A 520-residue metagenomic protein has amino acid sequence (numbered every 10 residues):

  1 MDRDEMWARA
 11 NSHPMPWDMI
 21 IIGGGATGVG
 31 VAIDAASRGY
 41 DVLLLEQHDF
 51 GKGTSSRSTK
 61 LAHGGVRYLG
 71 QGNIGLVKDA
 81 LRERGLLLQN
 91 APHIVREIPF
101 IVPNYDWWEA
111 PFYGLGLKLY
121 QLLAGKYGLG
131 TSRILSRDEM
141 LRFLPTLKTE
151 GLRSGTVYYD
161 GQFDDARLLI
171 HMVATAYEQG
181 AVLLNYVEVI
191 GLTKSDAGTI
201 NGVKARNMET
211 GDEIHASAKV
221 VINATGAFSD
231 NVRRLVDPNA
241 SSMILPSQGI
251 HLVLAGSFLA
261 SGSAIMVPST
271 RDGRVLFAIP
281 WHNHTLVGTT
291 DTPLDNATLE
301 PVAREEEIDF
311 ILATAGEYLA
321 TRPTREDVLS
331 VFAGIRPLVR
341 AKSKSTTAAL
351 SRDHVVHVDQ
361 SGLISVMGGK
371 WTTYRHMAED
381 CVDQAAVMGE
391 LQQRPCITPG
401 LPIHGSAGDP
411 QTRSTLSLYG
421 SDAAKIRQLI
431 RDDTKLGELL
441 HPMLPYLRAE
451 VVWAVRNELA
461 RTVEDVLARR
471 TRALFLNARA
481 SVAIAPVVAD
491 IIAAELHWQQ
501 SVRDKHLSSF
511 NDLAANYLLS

Functional and structural regions predicted by a protein language model:
M1-M19, D34-R38: Extreme N-terminal leader/targeting segments of oxidoreductases
P14-W17, T210-V220: Core beta-strand elements of the Rossmann-like FAD/NAD(P) dinucleotide-binding domain in flavoenzyme oxidoreductases
P16, I20, H48, I94 (+12 more regions): C-terminal accessory subdomains/tails of enzymes that are appended
I21-I22, A216-G226: Short hydrophobic core segments
G28-V29: N-terminal Rossmann-fold NAD(P) dinucleotide-binding loop
A36-R57: Glycine-rich FAD pyrophosphate-binding loop
K60-F143, L276, Q411-T412: Dinucleotide-binding Rossmann-like beta1-alpha1 core, especially the glycine-rich loop that anchors the ADP
N185-N201: A conserved short coil-to-beta-strand element within the FAD-binding core of flavoproteins
